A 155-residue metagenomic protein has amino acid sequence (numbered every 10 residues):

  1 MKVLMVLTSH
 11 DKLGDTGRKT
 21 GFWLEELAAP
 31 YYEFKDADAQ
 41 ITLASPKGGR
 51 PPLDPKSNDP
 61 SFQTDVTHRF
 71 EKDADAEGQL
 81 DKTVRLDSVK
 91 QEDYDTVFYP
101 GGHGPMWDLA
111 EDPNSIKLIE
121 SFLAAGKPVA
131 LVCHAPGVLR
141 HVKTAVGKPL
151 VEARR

Functional and structural regions predicted by a protein language model:
M1-A125, V138-R155: Extended, subdomain-level signal for the structured scaffold at the beginning of enzyme domains
P128: Active-site cofactor/cluster-binding pocket
V132-P136: Short, thiol/selenol-centered motifs that function as redox-active sites or metal-ligating centers
